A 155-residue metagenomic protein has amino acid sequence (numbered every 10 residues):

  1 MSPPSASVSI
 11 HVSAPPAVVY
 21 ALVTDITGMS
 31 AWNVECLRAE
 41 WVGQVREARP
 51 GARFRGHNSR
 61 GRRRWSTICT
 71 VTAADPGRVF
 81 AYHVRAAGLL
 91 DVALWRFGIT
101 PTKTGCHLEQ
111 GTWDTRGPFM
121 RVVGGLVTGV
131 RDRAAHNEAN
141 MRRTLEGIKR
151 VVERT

Functional and structural regions predicted by a protein language model:
M1-P50: Hydrophobic ligand-binding cavity/cleft-lining segments
S5-S7, R64-I68, D91-W95: Short, surface-exposed coil-to-beta transition loops
S9-S13, E40, T70, H83 (+1 more regions): Generic structural detector for well-ordered beta-strands
P16-A17, E47, T72-R78, G98-H107 (+1 more regions): A short, structured loop/turn motif at beta-sheet edges
W41, L145-T155: Short, highly charged C-terminal tails/helix-capping segments
P50-A52, T67, R78-F80, A93-W95: Short beta-strand or tight-loop elements that sit immediately N-terminal to catalytic metal-binding acidic residues
A52-S59, A81-A87: Short beta-strand segments that buttress and anchor functional surface loops
V84-R143, I148: Beta-strand/loop substructures that line and gate deep hydrophobic ligand-binding cavities in soluble
